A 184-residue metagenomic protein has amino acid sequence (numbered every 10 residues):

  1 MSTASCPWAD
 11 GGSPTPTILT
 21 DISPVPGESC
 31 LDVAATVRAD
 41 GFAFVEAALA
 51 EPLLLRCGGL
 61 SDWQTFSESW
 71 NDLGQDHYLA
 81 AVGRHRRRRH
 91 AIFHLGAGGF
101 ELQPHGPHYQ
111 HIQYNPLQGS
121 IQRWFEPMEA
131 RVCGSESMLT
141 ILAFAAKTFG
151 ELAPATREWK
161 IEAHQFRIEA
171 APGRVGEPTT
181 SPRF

Functional and structural regions predicted by a protein language model:
S2-W159: Fe(II)/2-oxoglutarate oxygenase catalytic core
L152-F184: Catalytic core of non-heme Fe(II) oxygenases with the double-stranded beta-helix
